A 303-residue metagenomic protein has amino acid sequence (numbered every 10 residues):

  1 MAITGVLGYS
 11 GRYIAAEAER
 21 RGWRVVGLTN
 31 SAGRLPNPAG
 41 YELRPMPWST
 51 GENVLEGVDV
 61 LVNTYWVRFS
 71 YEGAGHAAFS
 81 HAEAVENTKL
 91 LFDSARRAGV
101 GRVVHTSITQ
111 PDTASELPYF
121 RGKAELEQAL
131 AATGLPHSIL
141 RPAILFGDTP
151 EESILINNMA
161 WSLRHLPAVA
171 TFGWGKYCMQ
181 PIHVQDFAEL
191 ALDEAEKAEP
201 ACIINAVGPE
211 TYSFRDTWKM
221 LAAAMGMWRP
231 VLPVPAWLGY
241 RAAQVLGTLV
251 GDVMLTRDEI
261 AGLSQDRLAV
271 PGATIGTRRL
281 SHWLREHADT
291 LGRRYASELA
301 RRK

Functional and structural regions predicted by a protein language model:
M1-R21: N-terminal Rossmann NAD(P)H-binding glycine-rich loop of SDR-like oxidoreductase domains
T4, L28, T64, V103-T109 (+1 more regions): SDR active-site strand-loop-helix element
W23-N30: Conserved glycine-rich Rossmann-like NAD(P)H-binding loop of the short-chain dehydrogenase/reductase
A32-A98, T109-T113: NAD(P)H-binding glycine-rich loop region in Rossmannoid oxidoreductase-like domains and their noncatalytic homologs
P38, A114-M227: Oxidoreductase cofactor-interface core, primarily capturing Rossmann-like NAD(P)-dependent enzymes
R97-R102, L135: A short helix->loop->beta-strand "cap" motif at the edges of active sites that frequently abuts
L190-T256, D266-K303: Mid/C-terminal beta-alpha module of Rossmann-like enzyme folds, strongest in SDR-family dehydrogenases/epimerases
